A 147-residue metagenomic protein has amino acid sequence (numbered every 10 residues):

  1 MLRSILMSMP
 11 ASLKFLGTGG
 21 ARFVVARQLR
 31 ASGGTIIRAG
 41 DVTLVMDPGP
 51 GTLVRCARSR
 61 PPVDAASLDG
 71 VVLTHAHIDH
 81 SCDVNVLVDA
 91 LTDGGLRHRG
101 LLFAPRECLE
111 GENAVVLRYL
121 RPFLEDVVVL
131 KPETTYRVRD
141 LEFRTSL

Functional and structural regions predicted by a protein language model:
M1-M7: Short, Lys/Arg-enriched N-terminal segments with co-localized hydrophobic residues within the first ~10-30 amino acids
S8-R60: Conserved beta-strand hairpin/beta-sheet module of binuclear metal-dependent hydrolase folds, prominently
T18-G20, G49-G51, A76, E107 (+1 more regions): Active-site metal-binding loops of divalent metal-dependent hydrolases
A31-G33, V42, S67-D69, H98 (+1 more regions): A generic structural signal for short beta-strands and their flanking turns/coil linkers
A39-V42, T92, E107: Short loop segments at secondary-structure junctions
G51-F103: Active-site metal-binding motif and surrounding structural segment of the metallo-beta-lactamase
R99-L147: Metallo-beta-lactamase
